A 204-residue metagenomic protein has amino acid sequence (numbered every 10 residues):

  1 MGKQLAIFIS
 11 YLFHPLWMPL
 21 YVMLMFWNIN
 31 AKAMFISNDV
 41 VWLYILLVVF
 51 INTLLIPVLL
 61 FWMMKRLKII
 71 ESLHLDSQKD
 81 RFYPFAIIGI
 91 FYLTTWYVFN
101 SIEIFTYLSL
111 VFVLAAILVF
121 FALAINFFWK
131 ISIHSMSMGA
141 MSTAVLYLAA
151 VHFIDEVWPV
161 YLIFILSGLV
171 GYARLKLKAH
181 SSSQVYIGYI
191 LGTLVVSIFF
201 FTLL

Functional and structural regions predicted by a protein language model:
M1-A6: Short, Lys/Arg-rich, polar N-terminal cytosolic tail immediately upstream of the first transmembrane signal-anchor
I9, E71-I87: Juxtamembrane helix-capping/reentrant segments at transmembrane boundaries
S10-N30: The first (N-terminal) embedded transmembrane alpha-helix
P15, P19-L20, T53-W62, G89-W96 (+3 more regions): Transmembrane alpha-helical segments of multi-pass membrane transport proteins and ion-pumping complexes
N30-V40, I69-L73, S101-I104, L204: Membrane-interface helix termini and inter-helical loops of multi-pass transporters
V40-L55, L114: Alpha-helical transmembrane segments
Y83-E103, I125-F127, I131: C-terminal halves and exits of single transmembrane alpha-helices
F105-L204: Membrane-embedded catalytic cores of phosphoryl/pyrophosphoryl-handling enzymes
